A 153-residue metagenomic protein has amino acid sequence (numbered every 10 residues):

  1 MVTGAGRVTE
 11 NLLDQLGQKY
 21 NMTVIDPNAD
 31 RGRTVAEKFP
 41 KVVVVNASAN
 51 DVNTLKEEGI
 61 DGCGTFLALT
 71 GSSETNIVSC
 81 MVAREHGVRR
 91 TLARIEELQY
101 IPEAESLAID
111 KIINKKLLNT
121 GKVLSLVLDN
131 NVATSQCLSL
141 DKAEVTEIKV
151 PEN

Functional and structural regions predicted by a protein language model:
M1-N153: Cytosolic regulatory regions of ion transport systems
